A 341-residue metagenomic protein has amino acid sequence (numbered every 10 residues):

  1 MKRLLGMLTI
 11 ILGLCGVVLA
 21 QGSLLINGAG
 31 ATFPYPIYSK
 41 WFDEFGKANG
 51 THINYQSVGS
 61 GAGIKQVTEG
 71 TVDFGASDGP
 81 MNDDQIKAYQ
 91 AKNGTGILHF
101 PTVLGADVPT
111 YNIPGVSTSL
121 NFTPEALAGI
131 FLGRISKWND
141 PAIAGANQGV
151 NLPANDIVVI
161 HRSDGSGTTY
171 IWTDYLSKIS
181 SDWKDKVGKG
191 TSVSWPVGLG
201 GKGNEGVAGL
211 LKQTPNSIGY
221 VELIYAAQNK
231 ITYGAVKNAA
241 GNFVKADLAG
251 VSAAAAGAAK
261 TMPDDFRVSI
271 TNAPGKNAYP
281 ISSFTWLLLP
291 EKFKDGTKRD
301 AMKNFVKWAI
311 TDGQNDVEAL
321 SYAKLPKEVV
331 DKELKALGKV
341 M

Functional and structural regions predicted by a protein language model:
M1-L8: Bacterial N-terminal signal peptides that target proteins for export
L14-A20: Sec/Tat signal peptide C-region and signal peptidase I cleavage site
Q21-M341: Flexible loop/hinge segments at secondary-structure junctions
